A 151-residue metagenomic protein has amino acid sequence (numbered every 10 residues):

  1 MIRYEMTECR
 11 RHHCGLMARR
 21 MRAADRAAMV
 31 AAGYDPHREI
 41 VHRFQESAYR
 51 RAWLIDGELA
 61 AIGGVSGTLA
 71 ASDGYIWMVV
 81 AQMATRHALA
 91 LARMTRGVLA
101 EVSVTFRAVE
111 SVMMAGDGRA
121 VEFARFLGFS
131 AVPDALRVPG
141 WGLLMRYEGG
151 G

Functional and structural regions predicted by a protein language model:
M1-D35: Short amphipathic alpha-helix that is part of the acyltransferase structural core
V30-Y49: Active-site rim helix/loop that mediates acceptor-substrate recognition in acyltransferases
A48-G63: Conserved beta-hairpin
G63-S72: A conserved beta-strand-loop-helix scaffold within acyl/acetyltransferase catalytic domains
S72-T85: Conserved acetyl-CoA binding element of GNAT-fold acetyltransferases
H87-E101, F126: Conserved acetyl-CoA-binding loop-helix of GNAT-fold acetyltransferases
V109-R125, R137-V138: Conserved beta-strand-loop-alpha-helix junction that forms the acyl-donor binding cleft
V112, S130-L144: Conserved catalytic-core motifs of GNAT/GCN5-like acyltransferases
